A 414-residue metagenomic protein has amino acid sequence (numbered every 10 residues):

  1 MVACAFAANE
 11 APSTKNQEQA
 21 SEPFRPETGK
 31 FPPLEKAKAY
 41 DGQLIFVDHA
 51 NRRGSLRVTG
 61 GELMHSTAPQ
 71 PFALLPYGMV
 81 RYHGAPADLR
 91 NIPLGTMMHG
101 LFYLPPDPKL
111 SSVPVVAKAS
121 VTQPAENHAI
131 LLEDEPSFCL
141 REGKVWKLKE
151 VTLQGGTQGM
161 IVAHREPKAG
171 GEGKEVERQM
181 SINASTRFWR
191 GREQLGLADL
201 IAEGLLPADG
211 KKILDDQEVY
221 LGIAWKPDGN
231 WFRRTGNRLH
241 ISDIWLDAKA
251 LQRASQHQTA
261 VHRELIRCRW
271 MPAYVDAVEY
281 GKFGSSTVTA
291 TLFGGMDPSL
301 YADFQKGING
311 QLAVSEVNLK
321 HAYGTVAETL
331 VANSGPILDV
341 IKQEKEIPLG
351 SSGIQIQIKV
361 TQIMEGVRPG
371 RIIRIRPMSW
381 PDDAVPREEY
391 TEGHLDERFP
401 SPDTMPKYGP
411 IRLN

Functional and structural regions predicted by a protein language model:
C4-Y77, Y82-N414: Short, flexible, surface-exposed loop segments at domain boundaries
